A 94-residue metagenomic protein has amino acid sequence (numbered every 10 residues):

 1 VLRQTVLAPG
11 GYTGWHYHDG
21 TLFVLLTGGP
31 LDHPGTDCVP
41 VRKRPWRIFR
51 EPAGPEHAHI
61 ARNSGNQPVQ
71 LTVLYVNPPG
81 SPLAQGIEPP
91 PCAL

Functional and structural regions predicted by a protein language model:
V1-G14, L74: A short glycine-rich, His/Asp/Glu-containing loop-to-beta-strand
L2-Q4, F23, I48-R50, V73: Conserved hydrophobic/aromatic beta-strand scaffold that supports enzyme active sites
L7-P9, T36-E56: Short acidic-glycine-tyrosine-enriched beta hairpin
T13-H18, G35, I60-N63: Short histidine-centered beta-strand/loop micro-motifs that create catalytic or ligand/metal-coordination sites
H18-C38, R47-I48: Glycine- and acidic-residue-biased ligand/ion/polar-headgroup-sensing regions
V39-P40, G54-P82: Ligand-binding loop in jelly-roll beta-barrel domains
Q85-L94: Short, low-complexity, Pro/Ser/Thr/Gly-rich segments in the mature regions of secreted, periplasmic
